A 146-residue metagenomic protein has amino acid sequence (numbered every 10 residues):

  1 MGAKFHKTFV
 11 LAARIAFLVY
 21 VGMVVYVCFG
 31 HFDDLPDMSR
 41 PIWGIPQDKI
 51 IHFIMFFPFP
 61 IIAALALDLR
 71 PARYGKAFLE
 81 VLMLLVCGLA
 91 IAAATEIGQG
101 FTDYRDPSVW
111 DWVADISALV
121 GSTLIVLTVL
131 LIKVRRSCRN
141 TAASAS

Functional and structural regions predicted by a protein language model:
M1-A66, L84: "…centered on the first transmembrane helix and the immediately adjacent amphipathic helix/loop
F29-G30, F101-T102, V129: Helix-loop junctions at the membrane-solvent interface of multi-pass transporters, primarily the C-terminal
D34-R40, A92-V120: Interfacial helix-loop-helix junctions of multi-pass membrane proteins
I45-I50, A77-V81, S108-W112: Hydrophobic, aromatic-rich alpha-helical transmembrane segments and their membrane-interface anchor motifs
M55-P71, S117-K133: Membrane-interfacial alpha-helical segments at the cytosolic side of multi-pass membrane proteins
P71-V86: Internal alpha-helical transmembrane segments of multi-pass membrane proteins
S137-S146: Short, charged juxtamembrane terminal tails flanking transmembrane helices
